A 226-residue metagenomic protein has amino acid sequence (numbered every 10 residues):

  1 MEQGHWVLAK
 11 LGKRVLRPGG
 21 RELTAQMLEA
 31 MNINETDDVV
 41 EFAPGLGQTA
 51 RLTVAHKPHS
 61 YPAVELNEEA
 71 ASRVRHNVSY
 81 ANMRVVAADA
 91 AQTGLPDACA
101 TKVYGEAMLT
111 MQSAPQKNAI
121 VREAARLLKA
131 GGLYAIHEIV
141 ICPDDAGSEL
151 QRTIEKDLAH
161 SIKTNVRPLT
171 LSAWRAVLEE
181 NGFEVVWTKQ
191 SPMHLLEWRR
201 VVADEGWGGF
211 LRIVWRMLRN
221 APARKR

Functional and structural regions predicted by a protein language model:
R17-E35: Conserved alpha-helix/loop element of class I SAM-dependent methyltransferases that forms part of the SAM/SAH-binding
E35-G45: Conserved class I S-adenosyl-L-methionine
G45-Q92: Class I SAM-dependent methyltransferase SAM/SAH-binding core
A91-V103: A short acidic, Gly/Pro-enriched loop at the edge of an enzyme's catalytic core that lines a small-molecule cofactor
N118-L133: A short glycine-rich, Lys/Arg-flanked "PGG" loop and its adjoining helix->strand segment in the class I
A135-D157: Conserved class I S-adenosyl-L-methionine
V166-N181: Short alpha-helix
K189-R226: C-terminal helical/coil "lid" or tail adjacent to the Rossmann-like core of SAM-dependent
